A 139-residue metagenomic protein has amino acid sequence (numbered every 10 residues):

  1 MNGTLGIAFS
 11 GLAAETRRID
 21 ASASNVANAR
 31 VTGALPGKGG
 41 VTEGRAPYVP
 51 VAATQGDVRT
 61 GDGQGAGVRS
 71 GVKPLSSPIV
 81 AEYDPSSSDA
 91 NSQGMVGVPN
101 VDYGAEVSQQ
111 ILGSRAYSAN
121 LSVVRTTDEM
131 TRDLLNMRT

Functional and structural regions predicted by a protein language model:
M1-T139: Amphipathic alpha-helical polymerization modules
